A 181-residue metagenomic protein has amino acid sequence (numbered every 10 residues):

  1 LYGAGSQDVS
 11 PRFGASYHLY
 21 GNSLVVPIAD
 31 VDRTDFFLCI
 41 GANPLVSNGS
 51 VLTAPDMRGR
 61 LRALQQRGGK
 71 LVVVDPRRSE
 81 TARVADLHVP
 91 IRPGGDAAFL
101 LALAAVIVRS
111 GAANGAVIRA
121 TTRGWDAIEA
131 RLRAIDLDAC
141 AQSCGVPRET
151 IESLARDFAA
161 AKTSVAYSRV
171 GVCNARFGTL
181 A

Functional and structural regions predicted by a protein language model:
L1-A181: Cofactor-pocket helix-loop regions in the catalytic cores of large enzyme subunits
